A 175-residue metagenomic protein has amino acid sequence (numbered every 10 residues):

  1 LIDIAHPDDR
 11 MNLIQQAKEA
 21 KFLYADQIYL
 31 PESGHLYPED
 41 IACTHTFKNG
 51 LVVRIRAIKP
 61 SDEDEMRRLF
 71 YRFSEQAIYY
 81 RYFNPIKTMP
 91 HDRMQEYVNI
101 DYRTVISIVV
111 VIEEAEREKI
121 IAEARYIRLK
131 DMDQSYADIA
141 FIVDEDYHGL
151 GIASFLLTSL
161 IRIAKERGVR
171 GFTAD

Functional and structural regions predicted by a protein language model:
L1-A42, A57: Metallocofactor- and cofactor-centric catalytic cores in central/energy metabolism, strongly enriched
G34-D175: Long, contiguous binding/interaction regions
